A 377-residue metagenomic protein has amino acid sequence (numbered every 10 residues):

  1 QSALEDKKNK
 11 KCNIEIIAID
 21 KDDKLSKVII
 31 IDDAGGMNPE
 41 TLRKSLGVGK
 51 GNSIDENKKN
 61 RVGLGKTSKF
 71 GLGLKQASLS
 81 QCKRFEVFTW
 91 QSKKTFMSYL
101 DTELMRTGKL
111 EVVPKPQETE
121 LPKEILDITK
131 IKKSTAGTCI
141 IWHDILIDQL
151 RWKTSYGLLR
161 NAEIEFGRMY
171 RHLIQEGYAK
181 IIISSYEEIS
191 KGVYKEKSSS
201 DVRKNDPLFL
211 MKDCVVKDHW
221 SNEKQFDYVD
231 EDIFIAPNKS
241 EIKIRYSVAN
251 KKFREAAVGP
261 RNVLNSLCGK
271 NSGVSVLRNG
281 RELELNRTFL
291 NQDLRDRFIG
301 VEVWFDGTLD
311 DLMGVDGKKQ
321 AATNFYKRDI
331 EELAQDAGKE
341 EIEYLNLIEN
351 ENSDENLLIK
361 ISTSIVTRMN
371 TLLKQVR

Functional and structural regions predicted by a protein language model:
Q1-D20, G73-S78: Conserved ATP-binding N-box helix of the HATPase_c
A18-V28: Short beta-strand-loop-beta element adjacent to the nucleotide/active-site pocket used for signaling
D32-D33: Acidic ATP/Mg2+-coordinating residue in the GHKL
G36-K44: Short helix N-cap motif at coil->helix boundaries in the Bergerat
K44-T67: Bergerat-fold ATP-binding/catalytic subdomain of histidine kinases
N60-I189: GHKL-type ATPase core
T129-L264: Glycine/threonine-rich ATP-lid/beta-loop region of ATP-binding domains
L158, D213-R377: Charged regulatory segments coupled to nucleotide-binding catalytic modules in large multidomain enzymes
